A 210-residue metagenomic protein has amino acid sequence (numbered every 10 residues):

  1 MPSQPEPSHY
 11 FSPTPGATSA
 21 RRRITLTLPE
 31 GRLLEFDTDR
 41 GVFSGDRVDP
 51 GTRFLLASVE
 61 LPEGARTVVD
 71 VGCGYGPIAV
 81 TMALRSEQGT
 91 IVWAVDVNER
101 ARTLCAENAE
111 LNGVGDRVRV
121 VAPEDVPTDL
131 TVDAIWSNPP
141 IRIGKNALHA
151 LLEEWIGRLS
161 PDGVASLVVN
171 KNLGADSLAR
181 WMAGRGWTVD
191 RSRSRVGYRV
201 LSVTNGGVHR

Functional and structural regions predicted by a protein language model:
M1-G31, G41, G45: N-terminal auxiliary segments of SAM/dcSAM-dependent transferases
S8-R21, G174-R210: Class I S-adenosyl-L-methionine
D37, R119-V121, D190-S192: General small-molecule cofactor/ligand-binding pocket signal
G51-S137: Conserved SAM/SAH cofactor-binding pocket of Class I
A134-N146: Glycine-rich phosphate-binding "P-loop"
I141-I143, N170-A175: Short "lid" loop at the C-terminus of a central beta-strand within the Rossmann-like core of SAM-dependent
H149-P161: A short glycine-rich, Lys/Arg-flanked "PGG" loop and its adjoining helix->strand segment in the class I
D162-V169: Conserved beta-strand signature within the Rossmann-like core of class I S-adenosyl-L-methionine
